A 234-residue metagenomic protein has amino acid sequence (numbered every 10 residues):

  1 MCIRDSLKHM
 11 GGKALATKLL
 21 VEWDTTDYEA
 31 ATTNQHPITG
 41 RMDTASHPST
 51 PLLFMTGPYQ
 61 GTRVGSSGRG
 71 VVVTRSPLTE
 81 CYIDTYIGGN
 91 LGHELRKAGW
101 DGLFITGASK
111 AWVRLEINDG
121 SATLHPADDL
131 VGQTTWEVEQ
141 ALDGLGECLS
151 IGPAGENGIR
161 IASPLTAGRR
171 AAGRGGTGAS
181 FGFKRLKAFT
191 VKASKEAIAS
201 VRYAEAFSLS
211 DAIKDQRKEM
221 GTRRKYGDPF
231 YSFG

Functional and structural regions predicted by a protein language model:
R4-Y86, N90-G234: Intrinsically disordered, low-complexity segments enriched in small residues
